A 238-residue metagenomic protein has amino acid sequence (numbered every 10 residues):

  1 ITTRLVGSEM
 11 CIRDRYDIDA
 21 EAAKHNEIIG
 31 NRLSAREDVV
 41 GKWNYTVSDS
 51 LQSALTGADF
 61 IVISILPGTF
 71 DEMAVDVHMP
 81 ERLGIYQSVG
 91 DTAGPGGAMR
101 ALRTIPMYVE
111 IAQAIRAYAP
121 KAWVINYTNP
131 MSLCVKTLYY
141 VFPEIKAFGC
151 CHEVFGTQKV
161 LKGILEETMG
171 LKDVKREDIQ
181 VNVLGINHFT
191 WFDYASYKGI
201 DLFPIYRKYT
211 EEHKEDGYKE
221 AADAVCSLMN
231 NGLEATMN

Functional and structural regions predicted by a protein language model:
I1-G7, I12: Single conserved hydrophobic/aromatic residue that forms the stacking wall/gate of nucleotide- or nucleobase-binding
R13, N44-V47, A147, V181: Generic structural signal for residues in well-ordered beta-strands
D14-A20, C151: Conserved acidic E/D residue at the C-terminus of a beta-strand in Rossmann-like folds
A20-G57, S64, T69-M73: Conserved N-terminal Rossmann-fold NAD(P) cofactor-binding segment
A22-N26, R100-M107, V154: Phosphate/oxyanion-binding active-site loops and adjacent basic polyanion-contact surfaces
D71-F142: Rossmann-fold NAD(P)-binding glycine/threonine-rich loop
W123, Y127-K198: Rossmann-fold dinucleotide-binding core
M169-N238: Long, compositionally biased stretches enriched for glycine and/or charged residues
